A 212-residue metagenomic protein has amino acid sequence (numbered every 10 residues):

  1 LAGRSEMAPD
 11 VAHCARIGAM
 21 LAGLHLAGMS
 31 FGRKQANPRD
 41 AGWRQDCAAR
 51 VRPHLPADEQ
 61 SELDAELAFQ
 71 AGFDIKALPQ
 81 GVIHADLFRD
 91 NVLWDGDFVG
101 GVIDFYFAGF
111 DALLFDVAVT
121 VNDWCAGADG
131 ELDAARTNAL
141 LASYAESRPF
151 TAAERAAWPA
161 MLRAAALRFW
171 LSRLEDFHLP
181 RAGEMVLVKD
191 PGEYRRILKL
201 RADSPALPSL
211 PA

Functional and structural regions predicted by a protein language model:
L1-G32: ATP-binding pocket architecture of kinase catalytic cores
M20-A27, D46-R50, F69, D123: Alpha-helical scaffold segments in carbohydrate-active enzymes
S30-N37, A156: Short conserved catalytic/interaction loops centered on acidic-Pro-aromatic/His motifs
R33-K34, Q45-A85, D95, P149: An alpha-helical support segment within catalytic cores of ATP-dependent transferases
G42, A49-R50, H54, F169-A212: ATP/Mg2+ or Mg2+-diphosphate-binding catalytic cores that bind nucleotide phosphates or diphosphates via glycine-rich
F69-F115, V119, G127, A212: Active-site acidic catalytic loop and adjacent metal/ATP-binding pocket of ATP-dependent phosphoryl transfer enzymes
L114-P149, A164-R181: Active-site activation/catalytic loop segments of kinase-like enzymes and analogous catalytic loops in related
A152-L162: All-alpha amphipathic helical-bundle segments outside canonical DNA-binding/catalytic cores that form hydrophobic
